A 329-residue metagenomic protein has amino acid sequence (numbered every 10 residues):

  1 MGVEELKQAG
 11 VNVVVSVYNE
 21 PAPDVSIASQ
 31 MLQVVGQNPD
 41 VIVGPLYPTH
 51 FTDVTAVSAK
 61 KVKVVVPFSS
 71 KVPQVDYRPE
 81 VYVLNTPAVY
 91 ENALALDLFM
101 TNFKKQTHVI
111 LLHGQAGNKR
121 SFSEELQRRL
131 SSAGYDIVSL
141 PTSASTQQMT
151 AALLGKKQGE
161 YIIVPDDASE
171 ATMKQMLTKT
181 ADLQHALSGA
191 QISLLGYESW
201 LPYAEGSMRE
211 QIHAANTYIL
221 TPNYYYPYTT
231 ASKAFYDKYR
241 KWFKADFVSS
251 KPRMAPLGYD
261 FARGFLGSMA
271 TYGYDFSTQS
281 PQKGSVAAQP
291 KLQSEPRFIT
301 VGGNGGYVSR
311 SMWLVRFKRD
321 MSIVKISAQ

Functional and structural regions predicted by a protein language model:
M1-Q329: Extracytosolic ligand-binding ectodomains
